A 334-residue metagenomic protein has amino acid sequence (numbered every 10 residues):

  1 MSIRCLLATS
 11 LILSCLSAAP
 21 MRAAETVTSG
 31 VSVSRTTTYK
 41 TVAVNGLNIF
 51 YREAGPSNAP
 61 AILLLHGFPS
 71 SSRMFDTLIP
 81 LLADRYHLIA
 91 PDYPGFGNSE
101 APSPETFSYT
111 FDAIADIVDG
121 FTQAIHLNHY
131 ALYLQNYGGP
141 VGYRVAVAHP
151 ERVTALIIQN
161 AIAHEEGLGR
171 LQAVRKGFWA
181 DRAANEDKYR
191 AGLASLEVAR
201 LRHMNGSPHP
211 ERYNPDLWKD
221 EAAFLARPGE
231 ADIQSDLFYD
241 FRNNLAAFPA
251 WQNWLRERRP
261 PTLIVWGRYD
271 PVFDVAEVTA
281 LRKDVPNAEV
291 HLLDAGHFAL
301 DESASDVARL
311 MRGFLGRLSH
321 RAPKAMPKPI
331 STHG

Functional and structural regions predicted by a protein language model:
L6-S17: Bacterial N-terminal signal peptides
A18-A23: Boundary at the C-terminal end of the N-terminal hydrophobic targeting segment
A24-T38, V44-I49, A54-A61, I89 (+5 more regions): Flexible "cap/lid" subdomain of the alpha/beta-hydrolase fold that forms the substrate-access gate
L64-G67, A90: Structural cue for short, hydrophobic secondary-structure segments
G67-S70, N136: Active-site glycine-rich loops that stabilize anionic/oxyanionic intermediates across multiple enzyme folds
P69, P94-G97, A163, G296-A299: Alpha/beta-hydrolase active-site loop signature
P69-T77, L88: Serine-hydrolase catalytic-loop signature spanning alpha/beta hydrolases and amidase-signature enzymes
G296-A308: Catalytic histidine-centered segment of alpha/beta-hydrolase-like enzymes
